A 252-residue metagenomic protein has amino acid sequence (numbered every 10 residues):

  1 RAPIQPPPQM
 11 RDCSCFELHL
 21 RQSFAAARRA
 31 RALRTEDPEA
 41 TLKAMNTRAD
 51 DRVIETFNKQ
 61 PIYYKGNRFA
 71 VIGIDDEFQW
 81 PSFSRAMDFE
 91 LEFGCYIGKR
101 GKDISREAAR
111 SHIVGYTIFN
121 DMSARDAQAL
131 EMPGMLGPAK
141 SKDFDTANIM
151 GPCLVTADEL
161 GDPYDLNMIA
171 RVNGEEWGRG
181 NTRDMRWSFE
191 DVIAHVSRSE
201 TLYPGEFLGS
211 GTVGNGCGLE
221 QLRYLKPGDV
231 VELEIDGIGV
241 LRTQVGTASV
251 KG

Functional and structural regions predicted by a protein language model:
R1-V172: Active-site microenvironments in enzyme catalytic cores
S123-G252: Catalytic-pocket segment enriched in acidic/His residues
